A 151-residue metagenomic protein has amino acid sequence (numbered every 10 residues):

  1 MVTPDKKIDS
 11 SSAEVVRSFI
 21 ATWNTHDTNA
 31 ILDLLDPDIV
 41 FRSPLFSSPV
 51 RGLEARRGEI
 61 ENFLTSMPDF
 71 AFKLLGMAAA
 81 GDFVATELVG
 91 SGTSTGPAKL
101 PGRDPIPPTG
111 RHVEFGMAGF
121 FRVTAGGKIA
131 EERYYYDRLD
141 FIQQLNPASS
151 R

Functional and structural regions predicted by a protein language model:
V2-R151: C-terminal and inter-domain tail/linker signature
